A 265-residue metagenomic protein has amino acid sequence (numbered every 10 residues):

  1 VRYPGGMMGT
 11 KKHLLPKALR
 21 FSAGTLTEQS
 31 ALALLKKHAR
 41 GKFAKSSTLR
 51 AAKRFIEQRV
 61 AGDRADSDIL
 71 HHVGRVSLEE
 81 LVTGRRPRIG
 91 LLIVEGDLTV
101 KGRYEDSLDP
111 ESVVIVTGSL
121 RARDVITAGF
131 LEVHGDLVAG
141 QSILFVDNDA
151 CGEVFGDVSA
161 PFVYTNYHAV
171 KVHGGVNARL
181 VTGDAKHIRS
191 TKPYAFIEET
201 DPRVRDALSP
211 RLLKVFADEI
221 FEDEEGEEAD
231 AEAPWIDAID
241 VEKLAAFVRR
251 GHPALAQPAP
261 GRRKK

Functional and structural regions predicted by a protein language model:
R2-Y3: Short, positively charged and aromatic/hydrophobic N-terminal segments
G9-R103, E227-K265: N-terminal segments that cap or nucleate solenoid repeat domains
F21, C151-K265: Long terminal segments
H71-H72, L78, T83-G84, I93-V94 (+16 more regions): Extracellular beta-strand solenoids
S112: Acidic (E/D-rich), amphipathic helical modules within compact regulatory domains
